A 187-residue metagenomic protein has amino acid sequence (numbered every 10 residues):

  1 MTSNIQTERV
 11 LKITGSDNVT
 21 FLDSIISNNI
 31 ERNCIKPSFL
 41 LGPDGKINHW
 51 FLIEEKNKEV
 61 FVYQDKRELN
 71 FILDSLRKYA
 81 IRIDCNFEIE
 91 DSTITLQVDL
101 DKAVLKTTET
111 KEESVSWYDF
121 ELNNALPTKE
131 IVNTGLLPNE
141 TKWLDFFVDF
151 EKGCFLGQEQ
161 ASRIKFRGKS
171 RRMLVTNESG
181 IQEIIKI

Functional and structural regions predicted by a protein language model:
M1-I187: Basic, glycine/lysine-rich polyanion-binding surfaces/domains
